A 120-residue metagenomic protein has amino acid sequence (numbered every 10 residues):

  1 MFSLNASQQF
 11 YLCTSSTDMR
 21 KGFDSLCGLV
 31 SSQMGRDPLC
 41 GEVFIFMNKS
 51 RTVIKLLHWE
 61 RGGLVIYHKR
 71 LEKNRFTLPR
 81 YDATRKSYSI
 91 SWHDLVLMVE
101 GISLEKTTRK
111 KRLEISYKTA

Functional and structural regions predicted by a protein language model:
M1-A120: Polybasic/polar functional segments that serve as interface/processing modules
